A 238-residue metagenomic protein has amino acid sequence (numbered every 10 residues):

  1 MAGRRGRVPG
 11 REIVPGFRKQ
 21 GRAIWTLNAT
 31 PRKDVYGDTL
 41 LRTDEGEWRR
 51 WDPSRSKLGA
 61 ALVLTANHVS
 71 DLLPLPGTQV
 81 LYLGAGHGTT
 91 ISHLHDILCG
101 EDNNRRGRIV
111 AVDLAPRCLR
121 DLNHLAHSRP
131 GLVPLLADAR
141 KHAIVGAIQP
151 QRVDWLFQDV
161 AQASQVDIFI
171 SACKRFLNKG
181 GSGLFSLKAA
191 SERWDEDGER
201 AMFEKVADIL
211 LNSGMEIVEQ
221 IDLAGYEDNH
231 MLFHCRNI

Functional and structural regions predicted by a protein language model:
M1-W48: N-terminal auxiliary segments of SAM/dcSAM-dependent transferases
A2, R120, D167-N237: C-terminal substrate-binding/active-site "lid" region of AdoMet-derived donor-dependent transferases
E47-L64: Conserved SAM-binding loop and adjacent beta-strand
D71, H87-N104: Conserved SAM-binding loop of SAM-dependent methyltransferases across substrates and taxa, primarily the Class I
P74-G88: Conserved class I S-adenosyl-L-methionine
T78, G107, G181: Glycine-centered, small-residue-biased loops immediately flanking beta-strands in adenine/cofactor-binding cores
D102-V112: Short beta-strand element of Class I
V110-V153, F157, A161-Q165: S-adenosyl-L-methionine
